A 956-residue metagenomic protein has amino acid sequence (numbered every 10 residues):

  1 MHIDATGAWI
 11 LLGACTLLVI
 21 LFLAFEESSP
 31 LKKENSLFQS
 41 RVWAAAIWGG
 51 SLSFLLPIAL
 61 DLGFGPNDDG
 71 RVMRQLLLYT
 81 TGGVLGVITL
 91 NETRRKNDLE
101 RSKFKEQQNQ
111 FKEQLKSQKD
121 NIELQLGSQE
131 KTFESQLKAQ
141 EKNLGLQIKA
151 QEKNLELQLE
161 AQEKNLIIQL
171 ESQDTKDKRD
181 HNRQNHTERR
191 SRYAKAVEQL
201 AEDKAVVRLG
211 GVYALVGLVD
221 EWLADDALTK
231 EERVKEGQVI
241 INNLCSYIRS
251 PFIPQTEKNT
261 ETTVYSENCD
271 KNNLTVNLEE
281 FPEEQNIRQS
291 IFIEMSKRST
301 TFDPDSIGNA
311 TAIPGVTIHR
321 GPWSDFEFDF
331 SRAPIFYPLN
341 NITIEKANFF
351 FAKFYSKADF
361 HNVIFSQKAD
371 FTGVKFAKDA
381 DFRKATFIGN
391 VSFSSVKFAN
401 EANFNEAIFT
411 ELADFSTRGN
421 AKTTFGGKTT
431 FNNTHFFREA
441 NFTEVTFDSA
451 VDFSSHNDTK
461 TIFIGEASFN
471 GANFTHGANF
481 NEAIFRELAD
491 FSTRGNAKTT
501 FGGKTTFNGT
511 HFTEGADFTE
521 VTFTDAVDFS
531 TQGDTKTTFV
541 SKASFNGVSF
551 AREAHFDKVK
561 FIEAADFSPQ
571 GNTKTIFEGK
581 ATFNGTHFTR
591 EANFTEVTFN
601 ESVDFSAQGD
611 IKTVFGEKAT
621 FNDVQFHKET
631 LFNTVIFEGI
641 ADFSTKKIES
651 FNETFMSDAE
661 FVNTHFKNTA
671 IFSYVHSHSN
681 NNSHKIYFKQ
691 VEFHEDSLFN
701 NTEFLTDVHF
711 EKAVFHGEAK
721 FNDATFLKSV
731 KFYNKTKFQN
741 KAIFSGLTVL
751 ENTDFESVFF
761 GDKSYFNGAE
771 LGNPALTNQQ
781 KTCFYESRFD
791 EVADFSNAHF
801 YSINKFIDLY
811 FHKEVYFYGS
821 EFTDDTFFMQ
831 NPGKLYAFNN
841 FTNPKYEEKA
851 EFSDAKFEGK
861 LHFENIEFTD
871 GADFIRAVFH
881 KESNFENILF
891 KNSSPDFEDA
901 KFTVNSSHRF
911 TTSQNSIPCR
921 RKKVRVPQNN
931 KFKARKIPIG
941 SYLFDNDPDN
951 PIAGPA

Functional and structural regions predicted by a protein language model:
D4-I10, R41, A45, D68-T81: Hydrophobic alpha-helical transmembrane segments
A8-L23: Generic alpha-helical transmembrane segments
F22-E26, L60, I88-K96: Juxtamembrane cytosolic interface motif at the C-terminal end of transmembrane helices
L23-F38: Cytoplasmic membrane-interface regions of multi-pass membrane proteins
Q39-G70: Hydrophobic transmembrane alpha-helices
D68-A224: Membrane-proximal alpha-helical anchors
Q107, F111-Q114, Q136, R179-N182 (+5 more regions): N-terminal leader/targeting and pre-domain segments
Y265-L274: N-terminal accessory alpha/beta regions
